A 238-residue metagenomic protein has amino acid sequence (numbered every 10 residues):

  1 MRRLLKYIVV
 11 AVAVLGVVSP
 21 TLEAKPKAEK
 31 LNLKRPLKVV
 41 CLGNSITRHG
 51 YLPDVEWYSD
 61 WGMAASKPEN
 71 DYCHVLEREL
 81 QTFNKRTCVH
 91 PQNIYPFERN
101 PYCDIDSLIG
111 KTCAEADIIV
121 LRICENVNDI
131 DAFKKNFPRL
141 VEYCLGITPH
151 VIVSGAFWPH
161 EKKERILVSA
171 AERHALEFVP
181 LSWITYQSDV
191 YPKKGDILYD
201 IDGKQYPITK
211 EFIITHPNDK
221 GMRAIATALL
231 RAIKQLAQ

Functional and structural regions predicted by a protein language model:
M1-I8: Bacterial N-terminal signal peptides that target proteins for export
I8-G16: Bacterial N-terminal signal peptides
E23-P26: Boundary at the C-terminal end of the N-terminal hydrophobic targeting segment
A28, N32-V40, R48-D131: Conserved SGNH/GDSL esterase-like catalytic core that processes O-acyl groups on lipids and polysaccharides
N44: Active-site glycine-centered loops adjacent to acidic/histidine catalytic or metal-binding residues that shape
A132-L140: Charged helix-capping and loop-helix junction motifs
G146-V151: A short helix->loop->beta-strand "cap" motif at the edges of active sites that frequently abuts
A156-Q238: Catalytic His-Asp segment of secreted/periplasmic serine-dependent ester chemistry enzymes
